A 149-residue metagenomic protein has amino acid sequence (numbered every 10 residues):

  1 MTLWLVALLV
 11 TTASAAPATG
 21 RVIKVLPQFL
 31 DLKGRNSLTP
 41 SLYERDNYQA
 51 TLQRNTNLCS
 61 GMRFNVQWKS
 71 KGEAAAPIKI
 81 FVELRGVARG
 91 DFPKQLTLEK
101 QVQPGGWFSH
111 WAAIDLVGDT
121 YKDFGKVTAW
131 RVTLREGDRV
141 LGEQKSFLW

Functional and structural regions predicted by a protein language model:
M1-T11: Bacterial N-terminal signal peptides
A15-T39, A74, F81: A eukaryote-biased signal for short, well-structured alpha-helical docking elements
N36-K79, S109-L116: Contiguous beta-strand segments within globular domains
A74-L96, V132-L134: Extended low-complexity, serine/threonine- and proline-enriched intrinsically disordered segments
P93-G105, S146-L148: Solvent-exposed serine/threonine-rich low-complexity stretches and specific carbohydrate-binding patches
Q101-K126: Short, solvent-exposed, Trp/other aromatic-anchored flexible loops in extracytoplasmic proteins
K126-V140: Internal, hydrophobic beta-strand segments that form the core of beta-sheet-rich folds
R139-W149: Short beta-strand elements
